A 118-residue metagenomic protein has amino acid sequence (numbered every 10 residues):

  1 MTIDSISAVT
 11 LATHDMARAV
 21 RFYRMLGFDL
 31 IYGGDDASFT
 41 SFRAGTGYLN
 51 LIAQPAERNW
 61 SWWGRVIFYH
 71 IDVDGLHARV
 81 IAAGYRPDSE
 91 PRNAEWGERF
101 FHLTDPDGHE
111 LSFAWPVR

Functional and structural regions predicted by a protein language model:
M1-V20, G64-V66, A114-R118: N-terminal beta-strand motif that seeds the catalytic metal site of vicinal oxygen chelate
S7, A37-S38, G64, G97-R99: Residue-level marker for the onset of beta-strands and adjacent loop->beta junctions in well-ordered domains
T10-L49: Core segments of cupin and vicinal oxygen chelate
D15-M16, V66-E110: Vicinal oxygen chelate
F42-G47, L103-P106, P116: Active-site beta-strand termini and strand-to-loop segments that position acidic
L49-I52, H102, L111-A114: Conserved beta-strand in the GNAT
E57, E95, P116-R118: A short acidic/small-residue loop/turn micro-motif
